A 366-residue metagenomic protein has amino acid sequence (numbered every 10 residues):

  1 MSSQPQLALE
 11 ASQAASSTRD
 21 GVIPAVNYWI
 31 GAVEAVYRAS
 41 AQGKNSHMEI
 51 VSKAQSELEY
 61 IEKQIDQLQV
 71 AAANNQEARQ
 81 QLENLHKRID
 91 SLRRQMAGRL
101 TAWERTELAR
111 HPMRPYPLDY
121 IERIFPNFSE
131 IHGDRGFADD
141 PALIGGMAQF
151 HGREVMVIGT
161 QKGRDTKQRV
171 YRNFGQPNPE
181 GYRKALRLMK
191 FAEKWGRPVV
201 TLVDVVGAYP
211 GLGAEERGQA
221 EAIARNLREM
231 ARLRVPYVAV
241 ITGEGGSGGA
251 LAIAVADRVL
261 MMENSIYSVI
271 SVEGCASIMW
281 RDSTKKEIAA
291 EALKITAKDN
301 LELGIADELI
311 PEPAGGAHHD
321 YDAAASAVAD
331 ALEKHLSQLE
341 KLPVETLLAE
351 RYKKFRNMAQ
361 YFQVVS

Functional and structural regions predicted by a protein language model:
M1, W29, V33-Y37, G43-E154 (+1 more regions): Intrinsically disordered, low-complexity segments enriched in small/flexible residues
S3, E10, A15-S16, I23 (+3 more regions): Short, low-complexity intrinsically disordered segments enriched in A/P/G/S/L with frequent Arg, especially at protein
E49, V203-E333, S337, K341: Conserved catalytic cores of soluble enzyme domains, especially glycine-rich substrate-binding beta-alpha loops
S56, P112-D119, D139, L143 (+7 more regions): Charged, alpha-helix-enriched surfaces in structured cytosolic catalytic cores of large nucleotide-utilizing machines
I61, T101, V157, D204 (+3 more regions): Terminal peptide-recognition signature
G98, R123, N127, F137-D139 (+3 more regions): Glycine-rich beta-alpha loop segments
T106-A109, V170-R172, G315-H318: Short hinge/gating elements
